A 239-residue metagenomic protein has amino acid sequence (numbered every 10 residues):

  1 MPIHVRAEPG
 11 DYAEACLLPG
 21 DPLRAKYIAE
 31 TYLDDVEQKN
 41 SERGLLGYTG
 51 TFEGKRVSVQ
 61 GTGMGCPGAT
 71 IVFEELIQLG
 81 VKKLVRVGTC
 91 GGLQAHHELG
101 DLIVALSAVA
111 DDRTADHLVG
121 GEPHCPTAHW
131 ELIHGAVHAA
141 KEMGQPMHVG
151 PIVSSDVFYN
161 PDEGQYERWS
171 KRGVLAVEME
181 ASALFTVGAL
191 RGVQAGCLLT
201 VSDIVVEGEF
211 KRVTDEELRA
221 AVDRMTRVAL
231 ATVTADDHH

Functional and structural regions predicted by a protein language model:
M1-H134: Metabolite-binding pocket within alpha/beta catalytic cores that recognizes anionic/polar moieties
P22, G91, V153-V157, A183 (+2 more regions): Glycine-rich beta-alpha junction loops
D34-S41, G144-P151, D236-H239: Flexible, glycine/charged-enriched surface loops at secondary-structure junctions
Q78, A108, P161, L190 (+2 more regions): Expand to "…catalyze enediolate/carbanion chemistry for C-C bond making/breaking, isomerization, decarboxylation
P123-R172: Active-site rim beta-loop-alpha module in soluble metabolic enzymes
G135-M143, V187, V228-D236: Generic non-transmembrane alpha-helical segments
E163-I204: A C-terminal functional module that forms or caps the active site or interfaces directly with catalytic machinery
V205-H239: His/Asp/Glu-rich mid-to-C-terminal helical/loop segments that flank catalytic regions of hydrolases
